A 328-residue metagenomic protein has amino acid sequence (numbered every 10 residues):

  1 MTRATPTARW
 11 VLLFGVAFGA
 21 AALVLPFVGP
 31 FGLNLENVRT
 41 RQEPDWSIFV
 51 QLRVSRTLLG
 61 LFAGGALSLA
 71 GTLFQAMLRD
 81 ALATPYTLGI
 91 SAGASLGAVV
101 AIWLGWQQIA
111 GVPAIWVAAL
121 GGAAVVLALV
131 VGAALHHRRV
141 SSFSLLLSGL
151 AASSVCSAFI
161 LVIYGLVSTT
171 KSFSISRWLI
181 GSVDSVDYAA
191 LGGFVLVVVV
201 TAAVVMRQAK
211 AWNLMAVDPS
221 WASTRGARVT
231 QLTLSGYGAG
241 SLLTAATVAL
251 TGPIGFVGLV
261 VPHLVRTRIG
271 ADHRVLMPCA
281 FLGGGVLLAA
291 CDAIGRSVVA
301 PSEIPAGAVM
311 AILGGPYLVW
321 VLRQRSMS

Functional and structural regions predicted by a protein language model:
M1-S328: Alpha-helical transmembrane segments in inner-membrane proteins
